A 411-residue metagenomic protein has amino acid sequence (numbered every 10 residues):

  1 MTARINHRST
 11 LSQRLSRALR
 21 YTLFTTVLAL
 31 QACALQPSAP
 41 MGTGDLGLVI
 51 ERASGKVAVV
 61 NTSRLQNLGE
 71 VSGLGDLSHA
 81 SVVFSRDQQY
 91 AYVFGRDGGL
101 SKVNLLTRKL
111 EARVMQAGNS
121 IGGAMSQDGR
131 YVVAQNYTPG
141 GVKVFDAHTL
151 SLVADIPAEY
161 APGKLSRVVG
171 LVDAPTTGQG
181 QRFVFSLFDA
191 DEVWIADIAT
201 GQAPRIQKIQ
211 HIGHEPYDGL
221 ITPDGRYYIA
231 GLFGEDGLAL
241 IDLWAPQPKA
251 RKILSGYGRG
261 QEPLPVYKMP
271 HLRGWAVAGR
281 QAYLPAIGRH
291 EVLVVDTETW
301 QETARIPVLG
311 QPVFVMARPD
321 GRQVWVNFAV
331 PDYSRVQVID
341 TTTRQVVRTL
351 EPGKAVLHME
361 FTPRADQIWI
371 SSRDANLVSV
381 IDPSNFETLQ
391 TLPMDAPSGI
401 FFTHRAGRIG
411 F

Functional and structural regions predicted by a protein language model:
M1-R17: N-terminal secretory signal peptides that target proteins for export/translocation
L11-S12, T26, Q247, E387: N-terminal compositionally biased or targeting/leader segments
R17-R20, Q88: A general marker of short, structured functional hotspots
R20-Q31: Bacterial N-terminal signal peptides
C33-F411: Predominantly soluble domains enriched in secretory-pathway, periplasmic, or organellar proteins
